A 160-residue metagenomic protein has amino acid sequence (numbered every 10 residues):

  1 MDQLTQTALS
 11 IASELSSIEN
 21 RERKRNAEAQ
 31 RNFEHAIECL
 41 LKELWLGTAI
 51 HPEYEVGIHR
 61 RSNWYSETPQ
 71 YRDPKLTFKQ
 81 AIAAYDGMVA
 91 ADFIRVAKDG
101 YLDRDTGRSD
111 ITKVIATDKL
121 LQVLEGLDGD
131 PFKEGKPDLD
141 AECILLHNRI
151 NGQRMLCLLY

Functional and structural regions predicted by a protein language model:
M1-T68: Short recognition helix of helix-turn-helix/winged-helix DNA-binding domains
E34, L41, C143, H147-I150 (+1 more regions): Residue-level detector of alpha-helical secondary structure
I37-L44, M88, I94, V114-A116: Hydrophobic beta-strand residues in large extracellular and virion-surface proteins
L46-D105: Winged helix-turn-helix DNA-binding recognition segment
Y101-I115: Minor-groove-contacting beta-hairpin "wing" of winged helix-turn-helix DNA-binding domains
T112-R149: Short, amphipathic alpha-helical interaction segments positioned at domain boundaries
Y160: Conserved small/polar residues in nucleotide/adenosyl-binding loops
